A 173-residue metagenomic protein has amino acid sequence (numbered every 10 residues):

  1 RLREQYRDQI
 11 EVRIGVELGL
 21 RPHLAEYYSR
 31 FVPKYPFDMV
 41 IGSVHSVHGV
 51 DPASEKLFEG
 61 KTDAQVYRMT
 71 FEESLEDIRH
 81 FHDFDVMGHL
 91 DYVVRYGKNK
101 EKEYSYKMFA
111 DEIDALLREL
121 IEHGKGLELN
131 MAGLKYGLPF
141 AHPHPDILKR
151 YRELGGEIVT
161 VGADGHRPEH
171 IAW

Functional and structural regions predicted by a protein language model:
R1-E122: Extended substrate/RNA-proximal surfaces in nucleic-acid metabolism proteins
H48, K100-W173: Charged catalytic cores and adjacent phosphate/nucleic-acid-binding surfaces used for phosphate/nucleic-acid chemistry
